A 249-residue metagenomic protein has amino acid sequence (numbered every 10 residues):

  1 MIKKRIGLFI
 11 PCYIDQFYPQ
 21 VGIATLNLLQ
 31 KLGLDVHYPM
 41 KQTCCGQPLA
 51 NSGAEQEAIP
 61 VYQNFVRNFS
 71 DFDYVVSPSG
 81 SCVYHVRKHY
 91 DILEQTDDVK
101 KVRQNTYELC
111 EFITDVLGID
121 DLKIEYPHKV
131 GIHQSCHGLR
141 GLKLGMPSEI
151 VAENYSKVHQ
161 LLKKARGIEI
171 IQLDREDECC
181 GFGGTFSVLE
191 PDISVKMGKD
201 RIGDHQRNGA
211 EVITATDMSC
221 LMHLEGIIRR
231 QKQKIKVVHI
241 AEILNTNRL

Functional and structural regions predicted by a protein language model:
M1-L249: Iron-sulfur cluster-binding electron-transfer modules in prokaryotic oxidoreductases
